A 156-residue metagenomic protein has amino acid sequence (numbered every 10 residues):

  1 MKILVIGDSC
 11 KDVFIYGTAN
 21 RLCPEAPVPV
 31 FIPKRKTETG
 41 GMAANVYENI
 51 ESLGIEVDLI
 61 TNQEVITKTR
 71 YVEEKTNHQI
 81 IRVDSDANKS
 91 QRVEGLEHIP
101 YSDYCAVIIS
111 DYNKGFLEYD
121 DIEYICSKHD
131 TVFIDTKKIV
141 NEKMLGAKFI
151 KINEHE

Functional and structural regions predicted by a protein language model:
M1-L22, A26, K34-E156: Ribokinase/PfkB-type carbohydrate-kinase core domain
F31: Central beta-strand plus flanking loop segment that forms part of the substrate or channel wall within the catalytic
